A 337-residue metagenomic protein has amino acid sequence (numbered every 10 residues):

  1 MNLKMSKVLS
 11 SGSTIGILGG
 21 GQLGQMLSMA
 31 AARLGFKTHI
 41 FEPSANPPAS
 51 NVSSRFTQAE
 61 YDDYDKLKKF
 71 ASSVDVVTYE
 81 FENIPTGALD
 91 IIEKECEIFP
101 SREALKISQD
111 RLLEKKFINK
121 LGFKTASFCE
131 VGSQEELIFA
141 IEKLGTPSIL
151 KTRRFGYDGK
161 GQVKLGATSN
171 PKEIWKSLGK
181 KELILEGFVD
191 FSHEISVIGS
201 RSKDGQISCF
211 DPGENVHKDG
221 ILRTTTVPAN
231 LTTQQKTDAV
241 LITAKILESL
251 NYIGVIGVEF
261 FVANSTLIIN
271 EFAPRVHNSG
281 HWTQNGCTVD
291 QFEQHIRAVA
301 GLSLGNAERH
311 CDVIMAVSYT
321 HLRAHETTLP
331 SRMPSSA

Functional and structural regions predicted by a protein language model:
M1-K116, E135: ATP-binding N-terminal substructure of ATP-dependent carboxylate-amine bond-forming enzymes
S101-V163, T168: A conserved helix-loop-beta module that forms one wall/lid of the active-site cleft in ATP-utilizing catalytic domains
S127, P147-I149, E182-E186, I256-G257 (+1 more regions): A short linear hydrophobic-aromatic micro-motif
L165-V258, V262: Internal nucleotide-binding/catalytic subdomain
S208, L267-E271: Protein kinase-like catalytic core scaffold
T237-V258, A263, A273-Y319: Active-site "cap" helix and flanking loop/linker of ATP-utilizing ligase/carboxylase catalytic domains
T320-T327, A337: Conserved small/polar residues in nucleotide/adenosyl-binding loops
